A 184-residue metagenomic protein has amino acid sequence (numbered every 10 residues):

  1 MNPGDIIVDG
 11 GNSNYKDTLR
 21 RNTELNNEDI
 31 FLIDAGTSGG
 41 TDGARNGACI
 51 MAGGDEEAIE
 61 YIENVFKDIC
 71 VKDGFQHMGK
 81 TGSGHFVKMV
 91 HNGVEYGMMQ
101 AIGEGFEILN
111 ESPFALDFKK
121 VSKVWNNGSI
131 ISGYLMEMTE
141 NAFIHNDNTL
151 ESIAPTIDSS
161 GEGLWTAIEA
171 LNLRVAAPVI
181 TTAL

Functional and structural regions predicted by a protein language model:
I7, F31-I33, A177: Hydrophobic beta-strand scaffold residues
G11: Active-site beta-alpha turn of Rossmann-fold NAD(P)-dependent dehydrogenases/reductases
N14-S112: Rossmann-fold dinucleotide-binding core
M51, Y61, G82-L184: Helical "substrate-binding/catalytic lid" subdomain of Rossmann-like NAD(P)-dependent dehydrogenases/reductases
